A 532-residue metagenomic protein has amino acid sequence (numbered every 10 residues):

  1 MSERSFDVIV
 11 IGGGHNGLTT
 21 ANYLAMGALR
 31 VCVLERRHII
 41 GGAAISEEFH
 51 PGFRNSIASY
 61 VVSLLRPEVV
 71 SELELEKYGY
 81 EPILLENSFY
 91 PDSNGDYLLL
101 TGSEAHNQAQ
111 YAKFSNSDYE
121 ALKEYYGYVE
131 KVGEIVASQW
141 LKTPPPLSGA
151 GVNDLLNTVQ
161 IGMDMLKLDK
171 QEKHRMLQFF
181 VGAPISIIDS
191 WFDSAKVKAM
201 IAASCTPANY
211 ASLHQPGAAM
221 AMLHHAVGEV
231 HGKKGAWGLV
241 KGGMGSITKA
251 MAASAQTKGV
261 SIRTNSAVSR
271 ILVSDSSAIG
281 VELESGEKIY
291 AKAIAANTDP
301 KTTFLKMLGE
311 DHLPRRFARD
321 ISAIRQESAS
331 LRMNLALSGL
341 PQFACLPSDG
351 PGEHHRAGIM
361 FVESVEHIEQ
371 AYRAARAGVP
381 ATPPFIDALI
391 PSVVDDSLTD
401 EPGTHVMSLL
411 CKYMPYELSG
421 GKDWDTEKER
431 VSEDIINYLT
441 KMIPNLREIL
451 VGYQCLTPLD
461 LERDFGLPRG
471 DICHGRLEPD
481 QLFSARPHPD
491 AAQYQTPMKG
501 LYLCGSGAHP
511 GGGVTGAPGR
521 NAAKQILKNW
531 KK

Functional and structural regions predicted by a protein language model:
M1-I39, A43-A44, Y111, S117 (+3 more regions): Structural core of flavin- and non-heme-iron oxidoreductases, emphasizing the beta-strand/alpha-helix scaffold
M1-V8, M26-G27, L482-S484, H488-P489 (+2 more regions): Extreme N-terminal leader/targeting segments of oxidoreductases
E3-S148, H474, N521: N-terminal glycine-rich phosphate/pyrophosphate-binding loop and immediately adjacent elements
E130-K258, L467-Q481: Active-site/ligand-binding neighborhood in enzyme catalytic cores
S194, K198-H214, P380-L389, N445-H509: A glycine-rich dinucleotide-binding beta-alpha-beta segment and adjacent secondary-structure elements that constitute
L239-V240, V260, A267-D400: Mid-domain catalytic core of redox enzymes that form a hydrophobic substrate pocket/lid adjacent to a catalytic redox
P384-D480: FAD-dependent oxidoreductase catalytic-site/capping-region signature
S506-L527: A conserved FAD-binding loop/helix module that cradles the flavin
